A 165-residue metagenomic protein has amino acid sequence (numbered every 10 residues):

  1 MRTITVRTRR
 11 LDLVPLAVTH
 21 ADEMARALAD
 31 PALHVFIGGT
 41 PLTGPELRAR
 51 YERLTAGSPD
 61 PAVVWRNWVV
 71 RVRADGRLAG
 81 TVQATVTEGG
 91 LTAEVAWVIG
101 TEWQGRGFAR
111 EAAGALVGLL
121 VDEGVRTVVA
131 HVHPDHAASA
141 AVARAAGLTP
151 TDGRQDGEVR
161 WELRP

Functional and structural regions predicted by a protein language model:
M1-E102, L119, E123, H131 (+1 more regions): GNAT-family acyltransferases
W97, G105-D122, A137-A146: Conserved acetyl-CoA-binding loop-helix of GNAT-fold acetyltransferases
P134: Catalytic-loop Lys-Pro-X-Asn motif of eukaryotic-like protein kinases
